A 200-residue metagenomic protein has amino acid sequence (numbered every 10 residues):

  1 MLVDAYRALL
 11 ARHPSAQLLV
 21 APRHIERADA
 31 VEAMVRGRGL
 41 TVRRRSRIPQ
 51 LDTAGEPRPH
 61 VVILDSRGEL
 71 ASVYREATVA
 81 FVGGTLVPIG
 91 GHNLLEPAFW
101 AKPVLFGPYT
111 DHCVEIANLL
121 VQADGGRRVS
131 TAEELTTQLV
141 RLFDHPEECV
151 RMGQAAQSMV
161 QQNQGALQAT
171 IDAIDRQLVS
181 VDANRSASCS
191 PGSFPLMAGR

Functional and structural regions predicted by a protein language model:
M1-R200: Nucleotide-activated sugar donor-binding and catalytic core shared by glycosyltransferases and related lipid-linked
